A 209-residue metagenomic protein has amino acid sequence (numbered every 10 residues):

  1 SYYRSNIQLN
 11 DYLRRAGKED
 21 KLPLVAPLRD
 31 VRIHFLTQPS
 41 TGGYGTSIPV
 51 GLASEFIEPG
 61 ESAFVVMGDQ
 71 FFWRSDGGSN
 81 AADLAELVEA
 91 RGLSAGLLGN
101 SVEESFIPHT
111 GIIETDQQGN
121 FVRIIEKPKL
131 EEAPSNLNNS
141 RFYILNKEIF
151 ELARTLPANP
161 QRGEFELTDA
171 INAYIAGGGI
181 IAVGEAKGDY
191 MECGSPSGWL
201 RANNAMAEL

Functional and structural regions predicted by a protein language model:
S1-V65, F71-D76: Conserved N-terminal catalytic core of the sugar/cofactor nucleotidyltransferase
I33-F35, A95-L97, V183, Y190: Conserved beta-strand scaffold positions in the cores of enzyme catalytic domains, especially in NTP/NDP-utilizing
G42, E104-F106, E131-P134: Short glycine/serine/proline-enriched coil/turn segments at secondary-structure junctions
F64, G78, A85, E89 (+1 more regions): Catalytic-core segments of class I nucleotidyltransferases/pyrophosphorylases that form NMP-activated intermediates
V65-M67, L98-S101, E185: Short beta-strand segments
R74-F106: Conserved donor-nucleotide/metal-binding helix-loop-beta segment in metal-dependent transferases, i.e., the alpha-helix
F106-I112: Glycine-rich phosphate-binding loop of ATP-grasp-fold ATP-dependent ligases
I113-T115, V183: A structural signal for short hydrophobic beta-strand segments in well-ordered beta-sheet cores
